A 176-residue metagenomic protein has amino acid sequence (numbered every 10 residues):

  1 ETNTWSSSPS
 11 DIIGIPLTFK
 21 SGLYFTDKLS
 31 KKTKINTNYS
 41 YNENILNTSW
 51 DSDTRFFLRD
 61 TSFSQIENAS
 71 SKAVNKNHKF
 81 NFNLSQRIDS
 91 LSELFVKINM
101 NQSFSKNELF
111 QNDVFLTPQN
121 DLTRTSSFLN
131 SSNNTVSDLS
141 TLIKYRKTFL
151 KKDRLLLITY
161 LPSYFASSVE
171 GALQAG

Functional and structural regions predicted by a protein language model:
E1-G176: Primarily recognizes Gram-negative and organellar outer-membrane beta-barrels
